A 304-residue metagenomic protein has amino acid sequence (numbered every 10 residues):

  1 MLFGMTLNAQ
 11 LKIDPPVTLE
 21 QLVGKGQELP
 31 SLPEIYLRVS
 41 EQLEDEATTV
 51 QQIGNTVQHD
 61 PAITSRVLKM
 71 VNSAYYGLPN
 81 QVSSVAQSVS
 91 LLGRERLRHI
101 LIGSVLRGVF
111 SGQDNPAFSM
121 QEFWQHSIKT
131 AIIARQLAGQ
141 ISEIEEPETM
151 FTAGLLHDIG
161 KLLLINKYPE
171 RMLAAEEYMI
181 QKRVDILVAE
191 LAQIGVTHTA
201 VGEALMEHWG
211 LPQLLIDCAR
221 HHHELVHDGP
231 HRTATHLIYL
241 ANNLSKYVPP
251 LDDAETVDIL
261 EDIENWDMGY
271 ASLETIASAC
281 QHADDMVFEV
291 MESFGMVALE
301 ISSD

Functional and structural regions predicted by a protein language model:
L2-K12, S272-D304: Terminal targeting/low-complexity segments that flank the catalytic cores of oxidoreductases
L2-L260, L299, S303-D304: Conserved alpha-helical "signature site" that marks functionally important helical segments or helix/loop junctions
